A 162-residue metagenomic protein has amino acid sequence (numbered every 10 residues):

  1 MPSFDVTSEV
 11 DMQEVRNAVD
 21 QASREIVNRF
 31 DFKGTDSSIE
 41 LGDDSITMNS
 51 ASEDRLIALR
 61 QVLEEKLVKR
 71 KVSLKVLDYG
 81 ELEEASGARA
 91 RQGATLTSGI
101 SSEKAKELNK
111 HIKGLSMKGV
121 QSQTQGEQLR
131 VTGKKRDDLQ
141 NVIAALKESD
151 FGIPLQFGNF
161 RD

Functional and structural regions predicted by a protein language model:
M1-P2, D36: N-terminal, Lys/Arg- and Ser/Thr-rich interaction peptides
P2-F4, Q13, N28-F30, K118-V120 (+1 more regions): Flexible, active-site-adjacent loop/turn segments at secondary-structure boundaries
P2-S8, D43-S50, G87-L96, Q125: Short, hydrophobic beta-strand segments
E9-R16, N28-R29, K33-D36, E40-S45 (+3 more regions): Short Lys/Arg-rich amphipathic alpha-helical segments
E14-D31, L63, S101-K113: Short amphipathic alpha-helix segments
K33-I39, S73-G80, V120-S122: Short beta-strand elements
E40, R91-T95, S102-D162: Positively charged, low-complexity, intrinsically disordered RNA-binding extensions
L56-T97: Helix-adjacent hinge/juxtasegments
